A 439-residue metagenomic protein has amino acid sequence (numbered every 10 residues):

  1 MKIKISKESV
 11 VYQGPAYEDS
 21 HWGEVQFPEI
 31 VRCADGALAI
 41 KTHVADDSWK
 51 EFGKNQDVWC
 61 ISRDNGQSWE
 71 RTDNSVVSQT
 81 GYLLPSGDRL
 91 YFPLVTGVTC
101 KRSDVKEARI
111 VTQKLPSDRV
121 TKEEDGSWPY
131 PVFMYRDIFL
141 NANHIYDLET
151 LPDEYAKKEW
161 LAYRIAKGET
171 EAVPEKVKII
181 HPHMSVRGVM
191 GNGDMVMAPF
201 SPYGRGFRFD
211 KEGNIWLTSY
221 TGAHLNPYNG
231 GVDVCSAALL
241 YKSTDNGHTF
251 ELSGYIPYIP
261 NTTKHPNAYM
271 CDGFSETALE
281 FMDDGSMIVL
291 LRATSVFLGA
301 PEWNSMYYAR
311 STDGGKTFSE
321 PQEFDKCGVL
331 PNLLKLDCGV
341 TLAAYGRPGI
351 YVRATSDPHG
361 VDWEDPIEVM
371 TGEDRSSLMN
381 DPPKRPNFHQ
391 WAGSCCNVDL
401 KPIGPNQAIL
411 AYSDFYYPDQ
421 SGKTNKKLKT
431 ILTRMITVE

Functional and structural regions predicted by a protein language model:
M1-E439: Asp-box/BNR beta-propeller blade signature and adjacent active/binding-site loops in extracellular glycan-interacting
